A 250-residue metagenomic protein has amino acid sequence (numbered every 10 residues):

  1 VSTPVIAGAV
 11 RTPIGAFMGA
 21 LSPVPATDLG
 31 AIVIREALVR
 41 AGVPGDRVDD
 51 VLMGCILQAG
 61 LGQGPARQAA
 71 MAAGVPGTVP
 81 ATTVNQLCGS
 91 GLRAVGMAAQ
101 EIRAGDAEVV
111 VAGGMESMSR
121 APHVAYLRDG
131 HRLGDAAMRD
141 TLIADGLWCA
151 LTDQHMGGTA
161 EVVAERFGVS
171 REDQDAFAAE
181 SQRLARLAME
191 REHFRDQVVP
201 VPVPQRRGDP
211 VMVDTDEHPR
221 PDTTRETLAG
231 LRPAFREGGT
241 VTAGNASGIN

Functional and structural regions predicted by a protein language model:
V1-L61, P65-A73, G77-P80, T159-R171 (+1 more regions): Conserved active-site "lid/cap" helical segment
V10-P13, G54-A59, Q86-S90, G114-A121: Acidic, glycine-rich active-site loops and adjacent beta-strand->loop/helix elements that engage anionic groups
V10-T12, P23, A31-I32, D173-N250: N-terminal extracellular/periplasmic Venus flytrap/periplasmic-binding protein-like
M18-G19, Q63, R120-Y126, V213: Short acidic, glycine/serine/threonine-rich loops at helix termini
D46-G54, P80-N85, V110-M115, D173-E180 (+1 more regions): Beta-strand segments within the central parallel beta-sheet cores of soluble alpha/beta enzyme folds
C55-V109, A150-G158, D222-N250: Conserved catalytic cysteine-centered active-site region of acyl-thioester-dependent Claisen-condensing enzymes
Q86-E116, G158, A164-H193: Active-site-proximal alpha-helical scaffold in enzymes
V109-V163: Flexible glycine-/small-residue-enriched beta->alpha junction loops that bind anionic phosphate/pyrophosphate groups
